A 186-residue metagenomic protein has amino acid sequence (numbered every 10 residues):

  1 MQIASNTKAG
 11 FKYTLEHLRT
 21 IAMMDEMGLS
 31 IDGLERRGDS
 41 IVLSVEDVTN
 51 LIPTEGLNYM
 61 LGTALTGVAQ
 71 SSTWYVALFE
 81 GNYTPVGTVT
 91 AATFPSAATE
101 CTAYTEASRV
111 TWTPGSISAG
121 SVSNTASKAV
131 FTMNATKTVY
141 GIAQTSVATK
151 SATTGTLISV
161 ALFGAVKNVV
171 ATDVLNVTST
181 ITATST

Functional and structural regions predicted by a protein language model:
M1-G141, S146-T186: Small cysteine-rich, disulfide-bonded extracellular modules of the LU/uPAR three-finger superfamily and closely related
